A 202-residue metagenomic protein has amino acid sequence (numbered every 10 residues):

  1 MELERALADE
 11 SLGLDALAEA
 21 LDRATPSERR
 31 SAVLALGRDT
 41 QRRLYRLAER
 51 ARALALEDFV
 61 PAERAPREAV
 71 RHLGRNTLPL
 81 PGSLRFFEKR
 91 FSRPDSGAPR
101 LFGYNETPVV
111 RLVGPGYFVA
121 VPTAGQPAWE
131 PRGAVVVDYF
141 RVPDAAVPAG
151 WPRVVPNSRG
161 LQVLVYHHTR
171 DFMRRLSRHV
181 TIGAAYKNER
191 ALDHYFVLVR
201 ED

Functional and structural regions predicted by a protein language model:
M1-D202: Soluble ligand-binding/transfer domains with enclosed cavities or grooves
